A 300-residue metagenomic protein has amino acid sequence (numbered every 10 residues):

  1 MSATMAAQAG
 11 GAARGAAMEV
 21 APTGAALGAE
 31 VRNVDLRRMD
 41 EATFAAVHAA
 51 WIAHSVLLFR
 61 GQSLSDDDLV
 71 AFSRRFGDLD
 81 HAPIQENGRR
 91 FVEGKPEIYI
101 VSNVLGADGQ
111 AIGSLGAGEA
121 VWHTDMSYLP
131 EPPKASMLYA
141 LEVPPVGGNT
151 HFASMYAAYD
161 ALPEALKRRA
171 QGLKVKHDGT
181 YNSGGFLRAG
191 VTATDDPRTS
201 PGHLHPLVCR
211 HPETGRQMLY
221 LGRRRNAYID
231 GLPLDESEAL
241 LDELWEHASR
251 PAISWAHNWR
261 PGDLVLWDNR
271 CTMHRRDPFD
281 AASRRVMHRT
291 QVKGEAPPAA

Functional and structural regions predicted by a protein language model:
S2-L266, R270-A300: Fe(II)/2-oxoglutarate oxygenase catalytic core
